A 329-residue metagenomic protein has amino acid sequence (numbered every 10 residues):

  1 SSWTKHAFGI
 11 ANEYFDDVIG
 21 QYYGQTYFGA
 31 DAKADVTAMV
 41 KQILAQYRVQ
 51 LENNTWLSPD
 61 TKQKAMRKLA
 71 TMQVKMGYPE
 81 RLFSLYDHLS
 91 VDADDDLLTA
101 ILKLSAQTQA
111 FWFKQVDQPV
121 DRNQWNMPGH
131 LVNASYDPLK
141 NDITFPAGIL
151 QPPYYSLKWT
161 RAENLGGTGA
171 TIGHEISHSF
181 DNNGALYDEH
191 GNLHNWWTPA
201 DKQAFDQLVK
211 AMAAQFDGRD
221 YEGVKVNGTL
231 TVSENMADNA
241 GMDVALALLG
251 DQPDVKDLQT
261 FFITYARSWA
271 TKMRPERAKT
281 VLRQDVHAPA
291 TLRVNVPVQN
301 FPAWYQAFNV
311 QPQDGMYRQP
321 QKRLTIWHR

Functional and structural regions predicted by a protein language model:
S2-D16: Acidic, low-complexity proline/glycine-rich segments
N12-D16, G20-R329: Intrinsically disordered, low-complexity linker/terminal regions across diverse proteins
